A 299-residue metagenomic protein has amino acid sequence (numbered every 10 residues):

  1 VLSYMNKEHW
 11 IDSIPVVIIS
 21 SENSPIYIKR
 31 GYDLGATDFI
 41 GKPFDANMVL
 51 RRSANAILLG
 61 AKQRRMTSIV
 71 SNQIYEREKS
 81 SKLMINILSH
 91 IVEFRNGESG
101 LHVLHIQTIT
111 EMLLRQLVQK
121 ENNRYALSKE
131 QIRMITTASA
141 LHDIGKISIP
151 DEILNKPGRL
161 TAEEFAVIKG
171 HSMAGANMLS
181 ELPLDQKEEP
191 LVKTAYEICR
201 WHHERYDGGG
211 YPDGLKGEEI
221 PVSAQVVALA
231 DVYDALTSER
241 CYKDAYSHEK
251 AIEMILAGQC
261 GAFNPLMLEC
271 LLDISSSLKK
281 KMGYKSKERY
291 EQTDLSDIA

Functional and structural regions predicted by a protein language model:
V1, Y27-Y32: Residue preferences within the helical output face of two-component receiver
V1-D12: Short amphipathic alpha-helix used as the core "switch/output" element in two-component signaling
W10, E22-I26: Negatively charged, flexible loop motifs adjacent to catalytic sites in prokaryotic signal transduction proteins
I26, P43-S53: C-terminal output helix
A54-Y75: The C-terminal output helix
E93-A299: Metal-dependent catalytic cores of enzymes that make or break cyclic nucleotides and related phosphoester linkages
